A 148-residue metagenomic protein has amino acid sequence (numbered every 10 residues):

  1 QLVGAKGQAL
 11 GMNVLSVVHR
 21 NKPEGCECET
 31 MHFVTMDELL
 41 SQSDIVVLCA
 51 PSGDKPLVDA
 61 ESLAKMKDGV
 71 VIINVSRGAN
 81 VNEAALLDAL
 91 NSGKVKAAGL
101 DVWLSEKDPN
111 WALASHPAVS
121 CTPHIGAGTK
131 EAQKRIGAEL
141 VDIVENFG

Functional and structural regions predicted by a protein language model:
Q1, R77-G78, H124: Alpha-helical hinge/cap motifs
Q1-Q8: Glycine-rich adenosine-cofactor-binding loop
M12-N13: Residues at the starts of beta-strands that form the adenosine-phosphate
V17: The conserved SAM/SAH-binding core of class I Rossmann-like methyltransferase domains, concentrating on the hydrophobic
R20-W111: Rossmann-like adenosine-cofactor binding region
V102-G148: C-terminal helix-to-coil terminal segments
